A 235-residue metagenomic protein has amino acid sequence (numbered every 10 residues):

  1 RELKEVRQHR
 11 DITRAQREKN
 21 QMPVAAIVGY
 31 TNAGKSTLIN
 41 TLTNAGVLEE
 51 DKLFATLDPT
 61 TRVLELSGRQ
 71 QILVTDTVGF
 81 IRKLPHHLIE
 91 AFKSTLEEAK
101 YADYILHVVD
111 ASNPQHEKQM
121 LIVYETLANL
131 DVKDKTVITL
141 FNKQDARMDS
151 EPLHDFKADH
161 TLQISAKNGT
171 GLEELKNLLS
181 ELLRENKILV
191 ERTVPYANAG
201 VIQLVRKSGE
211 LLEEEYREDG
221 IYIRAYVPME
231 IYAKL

Functional and structural regions predicted by a protein language model:
R1-A33, I39-N40, N44, P114 (+1 more regions): C-terminal-of-GTPase-core extension/linker across diverse P-loop GTPases
E2-Y104: Conserved G1/Walker A P-loop phosphate-binding module
D51, E117, G169: Electropositive phosphate-/nucleotide-binding environments in soluble metabolic enzymes
T60, H86-A99, V108-D131: Conserved catalytic-core segment of NTP-binding enzymes
S67, D110-S112, K167: Residue-level recognition of the GNAT/N-acetyltransferase active site
V74, V108, L140: Generic enzyme active-site microenvironment
T77, A111, K143: Walker B catalytic acidic pair
D103-I105, E185-N186: Short, surface-exposed connector motifs at secondary-structure boundaries
